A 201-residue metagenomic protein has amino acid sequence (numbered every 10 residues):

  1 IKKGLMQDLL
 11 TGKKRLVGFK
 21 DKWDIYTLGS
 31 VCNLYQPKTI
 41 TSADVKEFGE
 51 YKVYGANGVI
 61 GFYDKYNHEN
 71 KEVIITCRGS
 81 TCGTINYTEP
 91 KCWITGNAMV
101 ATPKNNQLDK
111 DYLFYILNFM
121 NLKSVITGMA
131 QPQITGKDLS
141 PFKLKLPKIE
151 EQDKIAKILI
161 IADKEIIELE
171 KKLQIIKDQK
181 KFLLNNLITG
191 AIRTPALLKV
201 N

Functional and structural regions predicted by a protein language model:
I1-F19, K145-N201: Amphipathic alpha-helical coiled-coil/heptad-repeat segments
K3, T11, I25, A56 (+2 more regions): ATP/adenylate-binding site constellation spanning eukaryotic-like Ser/Thr protein kinases, ABC-transporter
Q7, G29-N33, F114-N118, N185: Generic alpha-helical structural context detector
K13-K38, D44-G55: Non-catalytic DNA-recognition/assembly elements of restriction-modification systems
R15-V17, I40, A130-Q131, P141-L146: Short, recurring structural edge motifs at helix starts
Y35-F48, C82-E89, N105: Short N-terminal helix-initiation segments at or just after the protein's N-terminus
S42-D44, V125-M129, E170-K171: A short, aromatic/hydrophobic, helix- or strand-capping loop or linear motif that either lines the entrance/gate
G55-N118, K123, T127-Q131, T135-L139: A short beta-sheet element
